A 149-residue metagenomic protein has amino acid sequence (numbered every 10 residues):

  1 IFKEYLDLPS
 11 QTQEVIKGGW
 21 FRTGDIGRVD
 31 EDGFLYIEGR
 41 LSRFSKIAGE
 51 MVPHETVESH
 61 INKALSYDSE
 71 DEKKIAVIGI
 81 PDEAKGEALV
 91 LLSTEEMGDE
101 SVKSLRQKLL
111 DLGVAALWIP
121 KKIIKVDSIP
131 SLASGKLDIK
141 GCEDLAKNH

Functional and structural regions predicted by a protein language model:
K3-E4, Q11-E14, I26-W118, D144: AMP-binding/adenylate-forming catalytic core of the ANL superfamily
D7-L8, D138: Short, solvent-exposed helix-helix connector turns and helix-capping sites enriched in acidic/polar residues
G19: FAD-site-proximal beta/loop scaffold in flavoenzymes
I78, K122-V126: General small-molecule cofactor/ligand-binding pocket signal
L109, I123, G135: Regulatory helix in c-di-GMP signaling enzymes, encompassing the GGDEF I-site helix and an analogous surface helix
V114, V126-A146: Flexible lysine-rich "adenylation lid" loop at the C-terminal edge of ANL adenylation domains
